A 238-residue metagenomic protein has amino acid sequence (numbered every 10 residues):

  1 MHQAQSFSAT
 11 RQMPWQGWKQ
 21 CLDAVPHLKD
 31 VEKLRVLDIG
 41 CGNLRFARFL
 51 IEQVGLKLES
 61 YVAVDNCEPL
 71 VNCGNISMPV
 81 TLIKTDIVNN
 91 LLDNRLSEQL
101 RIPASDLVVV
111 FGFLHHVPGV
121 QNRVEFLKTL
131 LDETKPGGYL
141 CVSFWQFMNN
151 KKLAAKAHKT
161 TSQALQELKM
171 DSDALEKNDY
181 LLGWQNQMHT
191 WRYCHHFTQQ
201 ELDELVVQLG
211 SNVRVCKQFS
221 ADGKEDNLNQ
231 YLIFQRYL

Functional and structural regions predicted by a protein language model:
M1-L37, G42-S97, Y139-L238: Class I (Rossmann-like) S-adenosyl-L-methionine-dependent methyltransferase catalytic domain, capturing the SAM-binding
K33, A104-S105: Local beta-strand N-terminus motif with an aromatic residue
Q99-I102: Nucleotide-sugar donor-binding and catalytic loop/hinge architecture of NDP-sugar-dependent glycosyltransferases
V109: A conserved beta-strand element that flanks and buttresses the S-adenosyl-L-methionine
G112-H116: Short catalytic micro-motifs in class I SAM-dependent methyltransferases
G119-Q121, L153: Conserved catalytic-core motifs of eukaryotic protein kinase domains, centered on the activation segment
V124-P136: A short glycine-rich, Lys/Arg-flanked "PGG" loop and its adjoining helix->strand segment in the class I
